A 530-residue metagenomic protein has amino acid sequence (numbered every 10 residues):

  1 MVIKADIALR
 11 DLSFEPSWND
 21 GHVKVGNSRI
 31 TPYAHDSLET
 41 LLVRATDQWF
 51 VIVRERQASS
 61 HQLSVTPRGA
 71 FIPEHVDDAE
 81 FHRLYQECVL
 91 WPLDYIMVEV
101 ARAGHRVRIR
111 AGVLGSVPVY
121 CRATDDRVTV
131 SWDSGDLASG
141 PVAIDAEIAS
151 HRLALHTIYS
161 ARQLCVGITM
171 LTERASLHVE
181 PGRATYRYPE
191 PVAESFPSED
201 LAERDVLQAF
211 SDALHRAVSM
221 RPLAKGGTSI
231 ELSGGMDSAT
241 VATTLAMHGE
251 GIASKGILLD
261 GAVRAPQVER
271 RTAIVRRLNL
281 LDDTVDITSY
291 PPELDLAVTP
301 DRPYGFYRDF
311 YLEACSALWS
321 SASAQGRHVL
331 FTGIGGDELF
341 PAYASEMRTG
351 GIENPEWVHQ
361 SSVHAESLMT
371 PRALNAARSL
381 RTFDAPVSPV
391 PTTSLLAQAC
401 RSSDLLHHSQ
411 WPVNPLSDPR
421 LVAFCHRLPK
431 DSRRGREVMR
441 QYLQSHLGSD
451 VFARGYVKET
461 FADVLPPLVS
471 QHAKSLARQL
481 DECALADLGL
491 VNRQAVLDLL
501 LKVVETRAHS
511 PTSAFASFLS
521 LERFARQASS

Functional and structural regions predicted by a protein language model:
M1-S289: Cysteine-centered catalytic environments shared across enzyme families
V89-W91, A324, F515: Solvent-exposed loop and beta-edge segments used for protein-protein assembly and interaction
A103-R106, S116, T124, P181 (+5 more regions): ATP-dependent adenylate-handling active sites, centered on carboxylate activation for C-N bond formation
S150, V422-A423, L497: Generic structural signal for individual residues within well-ordered alpha-helical segments across diverse proteins
R162-T172, R221-L223, G227-S229, H407-S409 (+4 more regions): Short coil/turn segments at secondary-structure boundaries
L171, G249, L416, L480-C483 (+2 more regions): A structural signal for short secondary-structure junctions
A344, I352-E356, S449-A508: PAPS-dependent sulfotransferase catalytic core
